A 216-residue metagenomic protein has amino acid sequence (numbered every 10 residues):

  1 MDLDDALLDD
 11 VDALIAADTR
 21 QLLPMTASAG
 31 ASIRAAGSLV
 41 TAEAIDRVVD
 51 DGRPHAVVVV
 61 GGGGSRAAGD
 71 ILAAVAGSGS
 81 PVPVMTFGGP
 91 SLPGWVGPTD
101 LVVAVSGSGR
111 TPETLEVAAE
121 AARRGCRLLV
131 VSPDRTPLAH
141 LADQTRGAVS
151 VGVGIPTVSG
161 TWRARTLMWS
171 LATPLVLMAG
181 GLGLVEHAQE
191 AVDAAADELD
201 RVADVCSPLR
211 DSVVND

Functional and structural regions predicted by a protein language model:
M1-A42: Cofactor-/ligand-binding subdomain signature composed of acidic, glycine-rich, tryptophan-containing flexible loops
M1-D5, V40-V48, E113, V117 (+1 more regions): Short N-terminal helix-initiation segments at or just after the protein's N-terminus
M1-D9, G52, A148, D211-D216: Compositionally biased, low-hydrophobicity segments enriched in charged and small polar residues
D5, D10, Q21, I45-V48 (+2 more regions): Short, flexible coil/linker segments at or flanking structured domains
L7-D9, Q189-S212: Extended interaction regions within the primary functional domain
R34-D51, V205-D216: A short, well-structured juxtamembrane/interface segment
G52-D200: Glycine-rich phosphate-binding loops that contact phosphosugars or nucleotide phosphates
